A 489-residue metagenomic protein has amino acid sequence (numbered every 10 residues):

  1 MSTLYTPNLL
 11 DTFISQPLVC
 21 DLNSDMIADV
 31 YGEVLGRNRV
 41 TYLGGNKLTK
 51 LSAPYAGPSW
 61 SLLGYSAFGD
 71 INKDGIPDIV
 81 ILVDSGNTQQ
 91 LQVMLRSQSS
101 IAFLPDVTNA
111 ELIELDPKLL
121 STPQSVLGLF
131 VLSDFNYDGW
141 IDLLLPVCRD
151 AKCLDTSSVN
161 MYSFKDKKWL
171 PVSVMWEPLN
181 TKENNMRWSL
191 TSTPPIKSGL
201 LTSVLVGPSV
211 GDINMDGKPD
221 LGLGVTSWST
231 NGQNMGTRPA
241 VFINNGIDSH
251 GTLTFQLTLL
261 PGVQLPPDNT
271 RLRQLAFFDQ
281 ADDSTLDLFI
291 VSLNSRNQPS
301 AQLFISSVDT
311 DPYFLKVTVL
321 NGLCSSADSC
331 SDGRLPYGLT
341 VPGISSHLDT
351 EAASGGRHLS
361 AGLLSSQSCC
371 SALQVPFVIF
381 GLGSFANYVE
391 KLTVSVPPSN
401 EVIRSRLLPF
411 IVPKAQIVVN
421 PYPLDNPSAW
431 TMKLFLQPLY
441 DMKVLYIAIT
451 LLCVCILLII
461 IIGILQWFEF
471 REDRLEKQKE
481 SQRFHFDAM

Functional and structural regions predicted by a protein language model:
M1-T6, R37-A53, N87-L112, A151-N180 (+2 more regions): Beta-propeller blade repeat segments, especially FG-GAP/WD-type strand-to-loop junctions in 6- to 7-bladed propeller
T6-L18, P54-A67, E111-V131, L179-S209 (+4 more regions): Repeat-based blade/solenoid architectures
C20, E33, G69, S133 (+4 more regions): Surface-exposed loop and edge beta-strand positions of immunoglobulin-like domains
S24-E33, K73-L82, Y137-V147, M215-V225 (+1 more regions): Acidic/hydrophobic-patterned starts of short beta strands in beta-sheet-rich repeat architectures
A28, P77, S97-S99, T122 (+5 more regions): Eukaryotic non-catalytic protein-interaction modules, chiefly N-terminal intrinsically disordered
D74, I79, E114, G128-V131 (+3 more regions): Core solenoid repeat modules with strong leucine/isoleucine-rich periodicity, prominently canonical LRR arrays but also
T202-V210, N214-I243, P336, G343-S345: Loop/turn-rich, solvent-exposed surfaces of beta-rich toroidal or solenoidal domains
T237, D248-R273, A281-M489: Gly/Ser/Thr/Pro-enriched helix-cap/hinge segments flanking short amphipathic alpha-helices
